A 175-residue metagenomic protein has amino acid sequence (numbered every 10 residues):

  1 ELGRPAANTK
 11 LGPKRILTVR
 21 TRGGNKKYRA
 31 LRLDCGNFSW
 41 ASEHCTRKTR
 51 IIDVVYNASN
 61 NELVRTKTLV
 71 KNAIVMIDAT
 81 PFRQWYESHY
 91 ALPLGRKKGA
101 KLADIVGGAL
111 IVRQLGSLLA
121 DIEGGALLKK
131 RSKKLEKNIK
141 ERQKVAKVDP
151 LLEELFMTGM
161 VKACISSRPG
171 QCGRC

Functional and structural regions predicted by a protein language model:
E1-C175: Ribosome-associated RNA-binding proteins
